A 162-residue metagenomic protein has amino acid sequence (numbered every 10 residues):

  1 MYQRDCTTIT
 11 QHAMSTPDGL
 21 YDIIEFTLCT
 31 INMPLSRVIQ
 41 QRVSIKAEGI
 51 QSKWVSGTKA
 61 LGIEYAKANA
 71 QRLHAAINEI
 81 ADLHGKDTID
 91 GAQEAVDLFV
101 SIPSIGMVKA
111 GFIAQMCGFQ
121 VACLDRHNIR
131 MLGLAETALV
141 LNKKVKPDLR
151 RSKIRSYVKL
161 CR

Functional and structural regions predicted by a protein language model:
M1-E64: Structure-specific DNA junction-binding interface
M1-H12, D18, A70-N78, I89-R162: C-terminal accessory module of base-excision DNA glycosylases/AP lyases that mediates lesion recognition and DNA
I24-M33, H74-A81, V158: Short, amphipathic alpha-helical segments that act as regulatory/interfacial helices in nucleotide-processing proteins
I31-Q41, I80-K86, F119, E136: Short helix-capping/linker segments at secondary-structure and domain boundaries
Q40-P103: Alpha-helical ds-nucleic-acid-binding substructure associated with the helix-hairpin-helix region of base-excision DNA
